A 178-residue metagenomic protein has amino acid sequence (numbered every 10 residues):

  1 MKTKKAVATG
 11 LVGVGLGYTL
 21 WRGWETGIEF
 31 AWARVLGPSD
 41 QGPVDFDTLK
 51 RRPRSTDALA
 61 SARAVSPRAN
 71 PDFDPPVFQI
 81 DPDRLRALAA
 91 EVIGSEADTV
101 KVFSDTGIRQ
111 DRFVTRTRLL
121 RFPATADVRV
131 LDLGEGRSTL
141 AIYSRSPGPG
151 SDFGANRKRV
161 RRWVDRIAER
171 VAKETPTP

Functional and structural regions predicted by a protein language model:
K2-K4, L11-V14: Contiguous mid-protein beta-loop-alpha structural module that forms a pocket-lining wall or clamp of enzyme active
K4-V7, Y18-P178: Ser/Thr-rich, low-complexity intrinsically disordered terminal regions
